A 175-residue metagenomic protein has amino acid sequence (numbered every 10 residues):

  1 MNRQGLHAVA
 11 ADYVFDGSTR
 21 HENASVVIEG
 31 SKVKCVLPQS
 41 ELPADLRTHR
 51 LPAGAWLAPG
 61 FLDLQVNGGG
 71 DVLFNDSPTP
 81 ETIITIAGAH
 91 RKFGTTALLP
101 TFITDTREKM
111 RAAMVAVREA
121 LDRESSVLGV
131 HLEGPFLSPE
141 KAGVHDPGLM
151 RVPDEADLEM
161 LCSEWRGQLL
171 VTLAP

Functional and structural regions predicted by a protein language model:
M1-P43: N-terminal metal-binding scaffold of metallo-dependent hydrolase/deaminase domains
R3-V14, P43-I84, G88: Replace "His-x-His-based motif
L6-H7, S25, R47-H49, A55-W56 (+3 more regions): Structural motif
N67-D71, I84-A113, S126-P139, W165-P175: Divalent metal-dependent hydrolysis catalytic cores, especially in the metallo-beta-lactamase
G68-E81, V144-R151, L170-A174: Active-site mouth loops of central-metabolism enzymes
L121-S125: Short helix-capping segments at alpha-helix termini
S138-E164: Conserved phosphate-binding/catalytic loop of the ribokinase/pfkB sugar-kinase fold
